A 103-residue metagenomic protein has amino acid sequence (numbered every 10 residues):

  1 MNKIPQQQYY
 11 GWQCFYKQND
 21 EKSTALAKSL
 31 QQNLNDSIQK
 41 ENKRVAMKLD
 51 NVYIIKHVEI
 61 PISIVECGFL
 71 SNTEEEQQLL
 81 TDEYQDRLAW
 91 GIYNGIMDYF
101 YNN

Functional and structural regions predicted by a protein language model:
M1-N103: Active-site-proximal helix/loop segments of hydrolytic enzymes
